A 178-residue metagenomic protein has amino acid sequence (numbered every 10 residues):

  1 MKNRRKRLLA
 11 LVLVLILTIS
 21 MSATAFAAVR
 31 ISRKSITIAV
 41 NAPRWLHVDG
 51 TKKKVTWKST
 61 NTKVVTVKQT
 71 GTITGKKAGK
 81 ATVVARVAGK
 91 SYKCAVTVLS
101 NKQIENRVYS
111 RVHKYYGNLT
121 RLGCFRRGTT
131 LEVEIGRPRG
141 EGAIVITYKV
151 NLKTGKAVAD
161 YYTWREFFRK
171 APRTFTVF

Functional and structural regions predicted by a protein language model:
N3-R7, T24-K102: Extracytoplasmic soluble-region selector
V12-S20: Bacterial N-terminal signal peptides
V65, I73, L131, G155-A157: Hydrophobic residues embedded in beta-strands of well-ordered beta-sheets
A85, V133, A157-Y161: Short hydrophobic/aromatic-rich beta-strand segments that constitute the beta-sheet cores of beta-sandwich/beta-barrel
S91-K93, G142-T147, P172: Short, mixed charged/polar active-site loops that provide acid/base catalysis or chelate metal/phosphate cofactors
L99-C124, A171-P172: Short, non-transmembrane alpha-helical segments in secretory-pathway proteins
L119-L152: Exposed beta-strand-loop-beta-strand "reactive/processing" segments of non-cytosolic proteins
Y148-F178: A short, surface-exposed interaction/processing loop segment used at functional sites
